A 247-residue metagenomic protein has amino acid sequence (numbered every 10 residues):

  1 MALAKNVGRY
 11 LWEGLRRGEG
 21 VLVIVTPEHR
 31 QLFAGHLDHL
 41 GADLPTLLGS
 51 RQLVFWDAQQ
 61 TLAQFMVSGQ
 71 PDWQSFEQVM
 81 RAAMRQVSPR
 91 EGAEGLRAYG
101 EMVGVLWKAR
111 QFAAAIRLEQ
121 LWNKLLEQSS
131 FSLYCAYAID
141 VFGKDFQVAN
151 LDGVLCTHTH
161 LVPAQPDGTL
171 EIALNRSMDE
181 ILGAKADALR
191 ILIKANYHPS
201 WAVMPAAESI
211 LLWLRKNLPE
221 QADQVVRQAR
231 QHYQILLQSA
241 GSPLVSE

Functional and structural regions predicted by a protein language model:
M1-E247: Non-catalytic regulatory/interaction regions at protein termini and inter-domain linkers
